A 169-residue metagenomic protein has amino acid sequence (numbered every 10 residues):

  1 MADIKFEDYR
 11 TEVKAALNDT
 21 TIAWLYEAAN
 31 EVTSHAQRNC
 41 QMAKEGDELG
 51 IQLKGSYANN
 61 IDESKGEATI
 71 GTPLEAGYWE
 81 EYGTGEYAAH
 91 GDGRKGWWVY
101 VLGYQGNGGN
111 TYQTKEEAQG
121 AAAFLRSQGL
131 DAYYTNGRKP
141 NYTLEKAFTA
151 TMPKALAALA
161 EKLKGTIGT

Functional and structural regions predicted by a protein language model:
M1-G77, Y87-T169: Short, Lys/Arg-rich flexible segments
E80-Y82: Short, conserved beta-strand/beta-arch hydrophobic-aromatic motifs that form part of recognition grooves or interface
